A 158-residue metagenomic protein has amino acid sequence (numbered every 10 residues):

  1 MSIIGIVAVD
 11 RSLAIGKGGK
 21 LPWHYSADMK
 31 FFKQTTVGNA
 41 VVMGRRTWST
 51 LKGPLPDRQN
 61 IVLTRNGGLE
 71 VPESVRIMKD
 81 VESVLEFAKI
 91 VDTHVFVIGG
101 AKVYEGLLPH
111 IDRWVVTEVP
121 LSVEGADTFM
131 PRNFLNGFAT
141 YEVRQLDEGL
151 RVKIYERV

Functional and structural regions predicted by a protein language model:
M1-V158: Enzymes that bind and transform nitrogen-containing heteroaromatic metabolites
